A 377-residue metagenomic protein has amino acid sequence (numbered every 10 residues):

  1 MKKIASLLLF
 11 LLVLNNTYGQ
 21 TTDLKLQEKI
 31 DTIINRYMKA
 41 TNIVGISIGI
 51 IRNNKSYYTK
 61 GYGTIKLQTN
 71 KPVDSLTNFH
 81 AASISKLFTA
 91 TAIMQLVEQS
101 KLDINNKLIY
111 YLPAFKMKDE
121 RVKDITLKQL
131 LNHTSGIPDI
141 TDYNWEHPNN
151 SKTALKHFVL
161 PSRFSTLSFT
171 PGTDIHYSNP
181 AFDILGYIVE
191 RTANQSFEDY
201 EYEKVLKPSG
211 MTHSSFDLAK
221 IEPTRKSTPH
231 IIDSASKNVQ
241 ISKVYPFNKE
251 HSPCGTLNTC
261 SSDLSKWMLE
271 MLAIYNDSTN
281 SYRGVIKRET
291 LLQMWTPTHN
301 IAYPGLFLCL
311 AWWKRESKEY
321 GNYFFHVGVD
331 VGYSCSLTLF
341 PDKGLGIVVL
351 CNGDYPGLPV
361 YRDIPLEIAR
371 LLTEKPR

Functional and structural regions predicted by a protein language model:
M1-K25: Bacterial Sec-dependent N-terminal signal peptides
Q20-K60, W145, N149, E190-E203 (+2 more regions): Catalytic loop of the DD-peptidase/beta-lactamase superfamily, centered on the K-T-G motif and neighboring
K29, R36-S47, Q68-L130, L167-P180 (+2 more regions): Short active-site loop at a secondary-structure junction that contains or immediately precedes the catalytic residue(s)
I65, Q99, H133, E270-I274 (+1 more regions): Generic structural signal for alpha-helix termini and adjacent loop/cap motifs
L76, I125, D139-R225, S242-L269: Catalytic-site signature segments of enzymes, centered on catalytic residues
H80-I84, E98-P138, D142, R191-I231 (+1 more regions): Active-site helix/loop module of the DD-peptidase/beta-lactamase fold, centered on the serine-lysine SxxK catalytic
L130-L131, F158-S162, H230, M294 (+1 more regions): A generic structural signal for nonpolar/aromatic side chains embedded in well-ordered alpha-helices
